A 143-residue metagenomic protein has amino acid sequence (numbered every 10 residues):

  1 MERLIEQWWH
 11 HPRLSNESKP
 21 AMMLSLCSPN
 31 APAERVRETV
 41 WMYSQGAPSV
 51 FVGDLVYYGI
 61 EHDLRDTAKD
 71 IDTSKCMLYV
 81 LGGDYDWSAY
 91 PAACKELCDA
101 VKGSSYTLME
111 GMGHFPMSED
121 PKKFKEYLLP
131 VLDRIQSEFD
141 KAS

Functional and structural regions predicted by a protein language model:
M1-E2, L64, S137-K141: Charged, solvent-exposed alpha-helical segments that act as regulatory interaction surfaces
M1-L14: Flexible "cap/lid" loop of the alpha/beta hydrolase fold
H11-T73: Conserved alpha/beta-hydrolase catalytic His-Asp/Glu region
R37, W41, K69, A92-D99 (+3 more regions): Replace "anionic and nucleotidyl ligands
Y43, G59, D86, G113-P116: Glycosyltransferase donor-binding loop in the core domain
G46, A89, E119: Residue-level signal for the nucleotide or nucleotide-sugar donor/cofactor binding architecture
S49-D99, S105-L108: Conserved serine/cysteine hydrolase catalytic core
K102-S143: Catalytic active-site module of serine/aspartate enzymes centered on a nucleophile-bearing elbow/loop
